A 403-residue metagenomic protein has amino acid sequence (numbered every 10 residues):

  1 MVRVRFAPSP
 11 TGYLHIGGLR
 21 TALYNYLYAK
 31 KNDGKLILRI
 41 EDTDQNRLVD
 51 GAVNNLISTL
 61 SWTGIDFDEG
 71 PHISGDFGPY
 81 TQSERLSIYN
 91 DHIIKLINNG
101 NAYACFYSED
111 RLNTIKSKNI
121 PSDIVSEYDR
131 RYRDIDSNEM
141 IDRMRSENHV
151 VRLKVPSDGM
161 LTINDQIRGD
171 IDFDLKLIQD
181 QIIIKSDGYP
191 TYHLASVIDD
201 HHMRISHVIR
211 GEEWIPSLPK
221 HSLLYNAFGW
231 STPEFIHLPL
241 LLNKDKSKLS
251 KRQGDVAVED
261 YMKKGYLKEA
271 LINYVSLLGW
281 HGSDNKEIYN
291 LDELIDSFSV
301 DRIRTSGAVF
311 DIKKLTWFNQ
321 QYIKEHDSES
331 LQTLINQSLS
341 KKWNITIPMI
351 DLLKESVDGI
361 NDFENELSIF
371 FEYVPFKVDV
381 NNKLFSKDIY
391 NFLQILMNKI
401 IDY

Functional and structural regions predicted by a protein language model:
M1-I120, P216-W230, A270: N-terminal Rossmann-like or analogous alpha/beta NTP/dinucleotide-binding catalytic cores that position adenine
V4-R20, D136-S146, L249-G254, N381-Y390: Short N-terminal secondary-structure initiator segments
F6, T11, I16-G17, R168 (+6 more regions): Short glycine-rich loop/turn motifs that provide flexible caps or phosphate-binding loops at active sites
P10, D44, S157-G159, Y189 (+1 more regions): Residues that cap or initiate secondary-structure elements
L48-N54, T63-F67, D172, I183 (+2 more regions): Conserved nucleotide- and phosphate/pyrophosphate-binding catalytic cores in adenylate/nucleotidyl-handling enzymes
H72-G78, E109-T114, Y128-R131, P239 (+2 more regions): Short linear loop/turn motifs
S74-Y80, I205-S206, D255-A257: Short acidic, glycine/Ser/Thr-rich loop/turn "cap" segments at secondary-structure junctions
K95-N99, Y103-H237, L242-L249, A257 (+2 more regions): Active-site cores that bind ATP or allylic diphosphates and position pyrophosphate for catalysis
